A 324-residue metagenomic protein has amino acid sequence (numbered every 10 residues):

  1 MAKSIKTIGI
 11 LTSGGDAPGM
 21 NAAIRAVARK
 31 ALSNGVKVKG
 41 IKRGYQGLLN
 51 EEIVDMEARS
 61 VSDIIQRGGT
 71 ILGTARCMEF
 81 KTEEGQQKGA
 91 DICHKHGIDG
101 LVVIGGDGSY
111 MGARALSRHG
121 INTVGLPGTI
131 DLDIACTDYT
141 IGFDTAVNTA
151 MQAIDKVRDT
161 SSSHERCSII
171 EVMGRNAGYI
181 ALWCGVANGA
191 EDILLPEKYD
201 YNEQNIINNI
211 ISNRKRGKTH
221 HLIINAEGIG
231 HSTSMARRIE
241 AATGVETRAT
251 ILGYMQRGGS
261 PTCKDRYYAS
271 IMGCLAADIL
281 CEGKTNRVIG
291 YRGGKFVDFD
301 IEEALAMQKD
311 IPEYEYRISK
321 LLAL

Functional and structural regions predicted by a protein language model:
A2, L48-L101, G108-S109, I141-N148 (+2 more regions): Glycine-rich oxoanion-binding loops at beta->alpha junctions
A2-L49: N-terminal phosphate-binding or glycine-rich loops at protein starts, especially the Walker A/P-loop of NTPases
T7-G14, T70-A75, G100-V103, S168-E171 (+1 more regions): Short glycine-rich or small-residue beta-strand-to-loop segments that form or flank ligand, phosphate, metal/Fe-S
S13-D16, I41-Q46, R76-C77, G106-G108 (+7 more regions): Short, ordered loop/turn segments at secondary-structure junctions
D16-V27, L49, E83-E84, G100-R114 (+6 more regions): Short glycine/serine/threonine-rich phosphate/pyrophosphate-binding segments that cradle anionic phosphate groups
V103-G105, A115, N122, F143-E246 (+1 more regions): Accessory alpha-helical/coil subdomains and C-terminal extensions that flank or cap enzyme catalytic cores
H231, I239-L324: C-terminal non-catalytic interaction/assembly regions of soluble proteins
